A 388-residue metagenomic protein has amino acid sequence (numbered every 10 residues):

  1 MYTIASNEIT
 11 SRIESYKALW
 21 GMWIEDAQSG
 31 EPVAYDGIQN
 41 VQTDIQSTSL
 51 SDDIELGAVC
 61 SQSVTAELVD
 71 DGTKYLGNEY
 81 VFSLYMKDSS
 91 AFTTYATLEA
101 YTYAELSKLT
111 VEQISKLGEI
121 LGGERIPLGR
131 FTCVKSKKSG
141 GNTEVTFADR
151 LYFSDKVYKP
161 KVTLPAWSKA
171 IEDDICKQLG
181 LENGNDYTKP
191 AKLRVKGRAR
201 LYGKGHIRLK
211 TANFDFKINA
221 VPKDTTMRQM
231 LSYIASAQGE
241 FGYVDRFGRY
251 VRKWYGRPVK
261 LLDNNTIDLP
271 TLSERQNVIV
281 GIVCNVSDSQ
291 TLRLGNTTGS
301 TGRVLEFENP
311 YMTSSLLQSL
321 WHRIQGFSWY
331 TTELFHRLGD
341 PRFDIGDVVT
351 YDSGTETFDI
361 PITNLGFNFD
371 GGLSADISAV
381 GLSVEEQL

Functional and structural regions predicted by a protein language model:
M1-A170: Beta-strand-rich assembly/attachment modules of structural machines
M1-W20, Y101-L117, E144-F147, S154 (+5 more regions): Acidic, low-complexity/disordered segments
G30-T43, P127-T132, L261-T271, L294 (+2 more regions): Short amphipathic beta-strand/extended segments with alternating polar/hydrophobic composition
D53-Q62, S315-Y330: Short, basic/aromatic beta-hairpin or loop at an interaction surface
T65-L68, Y330-R337: Short, well-ordered beta-strand segments in soluble/periplasmic domains
A66, I234, I362: Terminal peptide-recognition signature
M86-G122, K137-R275: Charged- and aromatic-enriched interaction segments used to assemble and dock large macromolecular complexes
I126, K223-M227, R342-D344: Active-site-proximal structural scaffolding
